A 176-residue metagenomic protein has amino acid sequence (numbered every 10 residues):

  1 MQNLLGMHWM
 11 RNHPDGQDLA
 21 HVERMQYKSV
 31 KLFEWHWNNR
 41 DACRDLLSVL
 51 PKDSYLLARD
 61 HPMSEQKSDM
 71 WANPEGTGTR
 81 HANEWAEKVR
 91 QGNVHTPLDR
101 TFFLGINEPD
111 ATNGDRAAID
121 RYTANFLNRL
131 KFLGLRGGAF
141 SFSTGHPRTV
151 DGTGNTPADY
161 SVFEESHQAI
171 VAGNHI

Functional and structural regions predicted by a protein language model:
M1, V22-Q26, L50-P51, T96-P97 (+1 more regions): Flexible, charged surface loops at secondary-structure boundaries
M1-W37: Boundary/entry segment of secreted carbohydrate-active catalytic domains
V30, F103, I176: Receiver (REC) domain switch-region micro-motif
W35-H167: Substrate-binding cleft of extracellular glycoside hydrolase catalytic domains
S166-I176: A structural motif
